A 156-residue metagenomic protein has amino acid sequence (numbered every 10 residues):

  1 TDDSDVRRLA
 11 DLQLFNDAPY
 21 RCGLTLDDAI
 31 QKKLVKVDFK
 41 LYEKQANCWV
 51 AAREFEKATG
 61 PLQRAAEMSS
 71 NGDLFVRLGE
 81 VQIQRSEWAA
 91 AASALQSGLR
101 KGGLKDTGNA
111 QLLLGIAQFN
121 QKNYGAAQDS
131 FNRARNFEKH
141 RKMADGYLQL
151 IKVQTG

Functional and structural regions predicted by a protein language model:
T1-N120, A126-G156: Alpha-solenoid helical repeat scaffolds
